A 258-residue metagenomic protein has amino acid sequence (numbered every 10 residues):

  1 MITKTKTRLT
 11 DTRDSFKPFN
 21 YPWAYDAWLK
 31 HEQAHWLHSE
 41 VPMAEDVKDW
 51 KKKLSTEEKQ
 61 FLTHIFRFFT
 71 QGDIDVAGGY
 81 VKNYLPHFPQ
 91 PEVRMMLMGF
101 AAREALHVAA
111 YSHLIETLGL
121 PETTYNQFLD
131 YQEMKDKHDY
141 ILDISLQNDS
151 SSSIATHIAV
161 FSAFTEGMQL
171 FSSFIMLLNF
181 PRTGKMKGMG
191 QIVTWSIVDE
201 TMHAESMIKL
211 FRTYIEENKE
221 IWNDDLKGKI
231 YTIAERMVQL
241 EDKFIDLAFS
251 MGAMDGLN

Functional and structural regions predicted by a protein language model:
M1-N258: Non-heme di-metal
